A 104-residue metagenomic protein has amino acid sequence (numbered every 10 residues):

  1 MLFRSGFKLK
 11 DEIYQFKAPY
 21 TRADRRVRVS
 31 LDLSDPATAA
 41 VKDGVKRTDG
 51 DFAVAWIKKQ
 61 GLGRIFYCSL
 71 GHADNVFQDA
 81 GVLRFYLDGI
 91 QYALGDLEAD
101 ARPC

Functional and structural regions predicted by a protein language model:
M1-G61: Catalytic beta-strand/loop cores that center a nucleophilic Ser/Cys/Thr and support acyl-enzyme chemistry
S34-A55, K59-C104: Extracellular ligand-binding/catalytic regions of CAZymes and related secreted enzymes and adhesion modules
